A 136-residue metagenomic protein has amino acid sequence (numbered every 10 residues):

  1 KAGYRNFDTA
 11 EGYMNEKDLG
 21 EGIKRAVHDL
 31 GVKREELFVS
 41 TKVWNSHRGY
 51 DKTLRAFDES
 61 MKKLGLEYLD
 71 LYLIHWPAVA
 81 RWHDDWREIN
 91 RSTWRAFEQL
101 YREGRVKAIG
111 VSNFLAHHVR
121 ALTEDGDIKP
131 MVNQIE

Functional and structural regions predicted by a protein language model:
K1, G49-G65, L115-A121: Short, acidic/polar
K1-L37, E67: N-terminal binding-site loop/beta-alpha segment at the start of enzyme catalytic domains that lines or forms
F7, L19, V39, S60 (+5 more regions): Conserved, mostly hydrophobic/aromatic
A10-D18, S46-D51, A80-R81: Acidic-and-aromatic substrate-binding clefts and catalytic sites of carbohydrate-active enzymes
A10-G12, K42-S46, I74-P77, F114 (+1 more regions): Active-site beta-loop-alpha junctions enriched in small/polar residues
R25-E35, L64-L66, Y101-R105, D125-K129: Short helix-capping segments at alpha-helix termini
T53-I74, Q99-E103: CE4/NodB-like, metal-dependent polysaccharide N-deacetylase domain that modifies extracellular/periplasmic N-acetylated
W76-E136: Beta/alpha (TIM)-barrel catalytic core signal, keyed to glycine-rich beta->alpha loops juxtaposed to Asp/Glu that bind
